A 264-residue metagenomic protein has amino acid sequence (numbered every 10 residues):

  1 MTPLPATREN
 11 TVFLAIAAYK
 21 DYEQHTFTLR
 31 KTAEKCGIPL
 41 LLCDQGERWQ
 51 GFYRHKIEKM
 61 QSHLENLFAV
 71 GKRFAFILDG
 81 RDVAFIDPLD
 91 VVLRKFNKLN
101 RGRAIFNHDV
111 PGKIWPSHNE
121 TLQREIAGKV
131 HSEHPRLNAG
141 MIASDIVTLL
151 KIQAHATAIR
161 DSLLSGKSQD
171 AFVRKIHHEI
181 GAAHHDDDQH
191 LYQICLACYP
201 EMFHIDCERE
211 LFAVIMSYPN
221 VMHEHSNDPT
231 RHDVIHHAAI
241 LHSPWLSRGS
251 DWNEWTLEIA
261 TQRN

Functional and structural regions predicted by a protein language model:
M1-F74, V147: N-terminal anchoring/stem segment of glycosyltransferases
A18, E23-E34, I38-E47, K95 (+3 more regions): The feature represents the membrane-entry module of six-transmembrane cation channels
K20-H25, D82-A84, K113, L149 (+1 more regions): Short acidic, S/G/P-rich loop/turn micro-motifs used as interaction or catalytic elements
T32, H63, K95, I152-H155 (+1 more regions): Alpha-helical recognition domains of nuclear gene-regulatory proteins
L40-R48, I105-V110, A182-H184, I205-F212: A generic structural motif
K59-H118, G140-V147: GT-A fold catalytic core of metal-dependent nucleotide-sugar glycosyltransferases, centered on the diacidic
H118-E133: Short, flexible, basic/aromatic active-site loop/helix in glycosyltransferases
H134-E254: Catalytic core and acceptor-binding pocket of nucleotide-sugar-dependent glycosyltransferases
